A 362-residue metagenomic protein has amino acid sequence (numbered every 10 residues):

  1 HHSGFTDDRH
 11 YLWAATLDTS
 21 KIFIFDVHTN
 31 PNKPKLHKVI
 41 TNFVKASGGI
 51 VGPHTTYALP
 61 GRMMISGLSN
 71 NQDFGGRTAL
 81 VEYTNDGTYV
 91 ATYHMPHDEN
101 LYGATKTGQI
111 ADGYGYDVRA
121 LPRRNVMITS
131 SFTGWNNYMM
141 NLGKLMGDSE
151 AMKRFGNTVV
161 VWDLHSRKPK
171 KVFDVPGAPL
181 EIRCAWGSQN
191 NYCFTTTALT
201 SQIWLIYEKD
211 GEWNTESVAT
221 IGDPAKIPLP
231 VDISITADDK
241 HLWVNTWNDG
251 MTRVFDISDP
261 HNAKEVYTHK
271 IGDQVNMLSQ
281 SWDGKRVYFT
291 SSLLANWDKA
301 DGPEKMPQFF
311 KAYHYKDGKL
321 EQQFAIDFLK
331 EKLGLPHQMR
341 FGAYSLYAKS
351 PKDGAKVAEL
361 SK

Functional and structural regions predicted by a protein language model:
H1-D8, G52-L59, D112-N125, I182-Q189 (+3 more regions): Structural signature of eukaryotic scaffold interfaces centered on beta-propeller domains
T6-H10, S66-T78, S130-R154, T290-F310: Short, conserved, GDST-rich strand-edge loop motifs in beta-rich repeat architectures
D18, H28, S69-N71, F132-G134 (+3 more regions): Residue-level signature of beta-propeller blades and closely related beta-rich strand-turn architectures in secreted
S20, V27-L121: Asp-box/WD-like beta-propeller blade repeats and closely related beta-sheet repeat scaffolds
V27-N30, T84-T88, L164-R167, E208-G211 (+2 more regions): Short loop/turn segments that connect beta-strands within beta-propeller blades
H37-G49, V90-G113, P169-L180, N214-P228 (+2 more regions): Surface-exposed loop and turn segments in beta-propeller and other repeat-based domains that flank or scaffold
G108-R253: Beta-propeller domains
C193, S201-I203, P224-E304, Q308-F310: Loop/turn-rich, solvent-exposed surfaces of beta-rich toroidal or solenoidal domains
